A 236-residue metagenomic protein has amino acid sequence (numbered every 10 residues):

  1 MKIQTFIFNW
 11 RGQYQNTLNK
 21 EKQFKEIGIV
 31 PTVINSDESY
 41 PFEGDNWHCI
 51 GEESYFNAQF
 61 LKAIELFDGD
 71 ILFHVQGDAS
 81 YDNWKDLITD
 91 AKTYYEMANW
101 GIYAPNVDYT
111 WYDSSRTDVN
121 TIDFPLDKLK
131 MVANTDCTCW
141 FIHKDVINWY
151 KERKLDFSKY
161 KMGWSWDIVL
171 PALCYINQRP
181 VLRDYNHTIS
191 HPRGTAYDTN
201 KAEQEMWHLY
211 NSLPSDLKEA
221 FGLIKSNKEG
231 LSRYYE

Functional and structural regions predicted by a protein language model:
K2-I7, P31-V33: Hydrophobic targeting segments
N9-E26: Short, well-formed alpha-helical segments that are part of the catalytic scaffolds of diverse glycosyltransferases
Q13, F157-E236: C-terminal catalytic/acceptor-binding lobe
E21-C49: Acidic donor-binding segment of Leloir-type glycosyltransferases
G51-Q59, G163-W164: A short, glycine-/small-residue-rich helix N-cap motif at loop->alpha-helix starts within glycosyltransferase
L61-I71: Active-site nucleotide-sugar/metal-binding loop of Leloir-type enzymes
D70-S80: Short beta-strand-to-loop acidic/aromatic patch adjacent to the donor-nucleotide binding site
D82-S158: Conserved catalytic core of nucleotide-sugar-dependent glycosyltransferases
